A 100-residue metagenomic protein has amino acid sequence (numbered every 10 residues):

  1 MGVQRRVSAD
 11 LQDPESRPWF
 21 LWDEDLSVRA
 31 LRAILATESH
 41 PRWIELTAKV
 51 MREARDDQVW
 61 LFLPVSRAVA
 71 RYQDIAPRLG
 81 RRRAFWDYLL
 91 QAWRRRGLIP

Functional and structural regions predicted by a protein language model:
M1-P100: Long, compositionally biased intrinsically disordered regulatory segments in eukaryotic proteins
